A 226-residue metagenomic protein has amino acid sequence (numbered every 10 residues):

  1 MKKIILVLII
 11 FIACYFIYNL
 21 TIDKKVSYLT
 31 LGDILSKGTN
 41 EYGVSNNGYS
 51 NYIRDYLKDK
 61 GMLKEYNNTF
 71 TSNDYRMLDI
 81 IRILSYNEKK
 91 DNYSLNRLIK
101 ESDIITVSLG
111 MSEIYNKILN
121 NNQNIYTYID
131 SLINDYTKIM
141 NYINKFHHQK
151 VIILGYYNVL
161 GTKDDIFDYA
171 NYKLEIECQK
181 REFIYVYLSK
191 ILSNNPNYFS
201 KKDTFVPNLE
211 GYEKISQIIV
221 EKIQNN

Functional and structural regions predicted by a protein language model:
I5-I17: Hydrophobic membrane-insertion alpha-helices, especially the h-region of bacterial N-terminal signal peptides
I22-N46: Short glycine-rich His-centered loop
S27-L31, N67-T71, D103-S108, K150-G155 (+1 more regions): Structural recognition of the beta-strand scaffold that forms the well-ordered cores of secreted hydrolase catalytic
G38-N122: Conserved SGNH/GDSL esterase-like catalytic core that processes O-acyl groups on lipids and polysaccharides
K60, K138-I153, K173-V186: A structural motif corresponding to the C-terminal end of an alpha-helix and its immediate exit/capping segment
M77-I81, I114-L132, Y156-K163, K202-D203: Surface-exposed cleft-lining segments at the edges of enzyme active sites
S108-S112, I139-D168: Active-site segments of SGNH/GDSL-like serine hydrolases that catalyze O-acetyl group transfer/hydrolysis on lipids
Y156-N226: Catalytic His-Asp segment of secreted/periplasmic serine-dependent ester chemistry enzymes
